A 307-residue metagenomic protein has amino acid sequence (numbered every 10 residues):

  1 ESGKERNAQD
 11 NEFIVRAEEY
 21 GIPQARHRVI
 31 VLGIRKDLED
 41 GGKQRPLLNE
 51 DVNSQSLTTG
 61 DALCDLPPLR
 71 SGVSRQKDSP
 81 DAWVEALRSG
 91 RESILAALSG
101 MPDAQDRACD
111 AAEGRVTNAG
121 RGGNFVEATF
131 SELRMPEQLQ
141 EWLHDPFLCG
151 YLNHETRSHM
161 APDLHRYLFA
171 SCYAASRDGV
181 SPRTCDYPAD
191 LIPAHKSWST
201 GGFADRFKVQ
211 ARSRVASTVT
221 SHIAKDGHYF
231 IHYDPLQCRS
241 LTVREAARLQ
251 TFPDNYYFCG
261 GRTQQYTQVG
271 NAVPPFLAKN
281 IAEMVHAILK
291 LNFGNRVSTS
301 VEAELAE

Functional and structural regions predicted by a protein language model:
E1-E19: Conserved S-adenosyl-L-methionine
E1-G3, L69-V73, W83: Mature extracellular catalytic domain of secreted serine hydrolases with alpha/beta-hydrolase catalytic cores
A8, Q24-R28, R214: Short, solvent-exposed loop/turn segments at the edges of secondary structure
E12-F13, Y20, R45-P46, C64 (+3 more regions): Residue-level marker of intrinsically disordered, low-complexity segments enriched for small/polar residues
E12-I14, R28-L32, T218: Conserved hydrophobic/aromatic beta-strand scaffold that supports enzyme active sites
E18-D78: Flexible, glycine-/basic-rich loop-and-beta segments that form/coincide with the SAM-dependent methyltransferase
K77-E307: C-terminal target-recognition/interaction regions appended to catalytic cores
